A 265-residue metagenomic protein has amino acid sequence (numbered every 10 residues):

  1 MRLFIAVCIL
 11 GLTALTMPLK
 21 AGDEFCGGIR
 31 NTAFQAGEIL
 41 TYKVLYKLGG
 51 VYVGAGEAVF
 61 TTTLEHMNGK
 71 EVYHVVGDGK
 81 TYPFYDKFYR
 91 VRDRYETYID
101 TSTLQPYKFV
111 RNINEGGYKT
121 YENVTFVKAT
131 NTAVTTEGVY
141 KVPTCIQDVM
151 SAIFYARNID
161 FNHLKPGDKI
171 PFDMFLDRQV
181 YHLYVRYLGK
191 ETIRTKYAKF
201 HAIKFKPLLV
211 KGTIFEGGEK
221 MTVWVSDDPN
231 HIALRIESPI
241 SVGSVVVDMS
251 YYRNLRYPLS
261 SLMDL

Functional and structural regions predicted by a protein language model:
M1-F4: Positively charged n-region of N-terminal signal peptides that target proteins for export
A6-A14: Bacterial N-terminal signal peptides
M17-A21: Sec/Tat signal peptide C-region and signal peptidase I cleavage site
G22-F126, H163-L265: Acidic, serine/threonine-rich low-complexity disordered tracts
G117-D160: Hydrophobic, well-structured mid-protein blocks that either form specific transmembrane helices
